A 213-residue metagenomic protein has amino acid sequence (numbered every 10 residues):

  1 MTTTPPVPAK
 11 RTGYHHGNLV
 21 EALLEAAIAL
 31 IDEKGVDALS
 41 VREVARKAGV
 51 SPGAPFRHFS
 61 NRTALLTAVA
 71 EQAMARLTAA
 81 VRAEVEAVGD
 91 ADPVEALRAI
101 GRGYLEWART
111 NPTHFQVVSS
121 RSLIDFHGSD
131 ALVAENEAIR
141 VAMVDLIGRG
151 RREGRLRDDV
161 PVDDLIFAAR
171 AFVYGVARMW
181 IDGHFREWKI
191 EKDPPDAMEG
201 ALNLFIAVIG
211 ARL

Functional and structural regions predicted by a protein language model:
M1-N18, L213: N-terminal intrinsically disordered/low-complexity leader segments
L19-A27, V44, V69-A73, L77 (+2 more regions): Generic hydrophobic, amphipathic alpha-helix propensity
A22, L30-A64, A68: Helix-turn-helix
A68, R82-H114, V162-A169: Hydrophobic alpha-helical connector segments
E71-L97, G128, V133-E137, R149-R152: Amphipathic alpha-helical linker/stalk segments
R98-S120, V141-D145, R170-A177, I181 (+1 more regions): Helical hydrophobic small-molecule/effector-binding pocket
E106-D145, D164, E187-E191, P195: Short secondary-structure transition hinges
H127-V133, R152-A201, R212-L213: Hydrophobic/aromatic-rich alpha-helical bundle segments in the mid-to-C-terminal region
